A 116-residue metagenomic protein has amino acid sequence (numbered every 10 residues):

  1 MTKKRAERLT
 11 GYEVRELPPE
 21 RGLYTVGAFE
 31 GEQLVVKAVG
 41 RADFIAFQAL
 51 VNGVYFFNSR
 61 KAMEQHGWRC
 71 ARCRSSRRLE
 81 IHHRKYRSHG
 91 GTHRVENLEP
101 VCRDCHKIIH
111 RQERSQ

Functional and structural regions predicted by a protein language model:
M1-E30, F57-H66: Short helix-coil boundary/hinge micro-motifs
T2, G40-D43, Y86, C102: Helix N-cap / beta->alpha transition motif
V14, V26, C70-C73, C102-C105: Disulfide-bonded cysteines in secreted/extracellular proteins and peptides
R15-P18, E32-L34, I45, V101 (+1 more regions): Intrinsically disordered, low-complexity regions of eukaryotic proteins
L23-A49: Acidic, low-complexity, intrinsically disordered interaction modules
Q33-V35, H66, R78-L79, V101 (+1 more regions): Residue-level detection of beta-strand scaffold positions
V39-R69, H89-T92, E96, S115-Q116: Short, charged surface segments at domain edges that flank catalytic/cofactor-binding sites
A71-P100, I109-S115: Histidine-centered nuclease catalytic patch
